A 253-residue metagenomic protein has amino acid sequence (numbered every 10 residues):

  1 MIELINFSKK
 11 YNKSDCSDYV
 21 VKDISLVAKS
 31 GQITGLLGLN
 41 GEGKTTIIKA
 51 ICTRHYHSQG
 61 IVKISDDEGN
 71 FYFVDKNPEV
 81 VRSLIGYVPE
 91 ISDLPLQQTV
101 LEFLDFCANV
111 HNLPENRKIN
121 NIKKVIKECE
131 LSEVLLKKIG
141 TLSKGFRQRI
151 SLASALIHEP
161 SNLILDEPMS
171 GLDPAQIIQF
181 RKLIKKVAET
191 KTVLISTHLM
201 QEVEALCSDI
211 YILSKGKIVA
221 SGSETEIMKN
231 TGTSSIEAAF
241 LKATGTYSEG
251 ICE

Functional and structural regions predicted by a protein language model:
C52: Helix-to-loop junction immediately C-terminal to a conserved catalytic motif
G60-F73, V80-V81: Conserved ABC transporter NBD signature motif
D105, N109, N116-V134: Conserved ABC ATPase "signature" region
I157-S161: A short, proline-enriched helix->beta-strand linker immediately N-terminal to the Walker B motif in ABC-type P-loop
L163-E167: Catalytic Walker B motif of ABC-type/P-loop ATPase nucleotide-binding domains
S221-G222: ABC ATPase "signature
